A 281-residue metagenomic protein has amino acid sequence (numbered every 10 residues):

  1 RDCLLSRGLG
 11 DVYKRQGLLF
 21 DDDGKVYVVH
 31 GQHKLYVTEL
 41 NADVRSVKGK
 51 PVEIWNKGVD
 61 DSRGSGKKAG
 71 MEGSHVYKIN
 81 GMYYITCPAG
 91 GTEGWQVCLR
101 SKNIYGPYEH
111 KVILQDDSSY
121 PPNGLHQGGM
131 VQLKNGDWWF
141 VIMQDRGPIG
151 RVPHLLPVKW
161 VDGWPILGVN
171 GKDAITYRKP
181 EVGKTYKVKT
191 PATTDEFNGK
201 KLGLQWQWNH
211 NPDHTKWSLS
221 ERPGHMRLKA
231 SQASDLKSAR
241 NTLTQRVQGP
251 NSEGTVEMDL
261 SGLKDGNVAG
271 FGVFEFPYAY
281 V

Functional and structural regions predicted by a protein language model:
R1, R15-E39, E72-G91, D137-Q144 (+1 more regions): Hydrophobic core segments of beta-strands in well-ordered, beta-rich domains
D2-L9, Y13: Single conserved hydrophobic/aromatic residue that forms the stacking wall/gate of nucleotide- or nucleobase-binding
R15, S62-G73, S119-P121, L263: Extracytoplasmic beta-rich repeat domains
K34-N41, E93-L99, I149-L155: Structural motif
E39-K48, C98-G106, W160-P165: Short loop/turn segments immediately following beta-strands, especially the blade-tip and inter-blade linker loops
V52-G66, I113-Y120, D173-P180: Surface-exposed loop and turn segments in beta-propeller and other repeat-based domains that flank or scaffold
H110-Q132: Conserved blade-ending motifs and adjacent loop-strand segments that build the rim/top face of beta-propeller domains
L156, G163-V281: Extracellular glycan-recognition regions
